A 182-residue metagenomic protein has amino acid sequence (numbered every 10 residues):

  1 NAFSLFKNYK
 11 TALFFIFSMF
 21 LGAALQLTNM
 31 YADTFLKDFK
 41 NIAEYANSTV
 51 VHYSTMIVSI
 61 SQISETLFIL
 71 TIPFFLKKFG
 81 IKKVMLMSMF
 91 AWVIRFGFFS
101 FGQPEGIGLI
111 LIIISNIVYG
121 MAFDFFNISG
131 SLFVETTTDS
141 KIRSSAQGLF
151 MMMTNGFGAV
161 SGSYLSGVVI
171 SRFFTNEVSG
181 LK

Functional and structural regions predicted by a protein language model:
N1-F14, N41-I42: Juxtamembrane intracellular "pre-TM" segments in multi-pass secondary transporters
M19-F20, G108-F125: Hydrophobic core of transmembrane alpha-helices in multi-pass small-molecule transporters, especially MFS/SLC-type
M30-S54: Short amphipathic helix-loop junctions that connect adjacent transmembrane helices in Major Facilitator Superfamily/SLC
V51, T138-M151: Loop-to-transmembrane helix entry/capping segments in MFS-fold secondary transporters and related SLC/MFSD carriers
L67-I81, I170-S171: Helix-to-loop junctions at the C-terminal end of transmembrane segments in multipass secondary transporters
F90-G106: C-terminal ends and interior cores of transmembrane alpha-helices in multi-pass membrane transporters/permeases
F125-D139: Intracellular juxtamembrane helix-capping segments at the cytosolic ends of symmetry-related transmembrane helices
V168-K182: A membrane-interface helix-boundary motif in multi-pass transporters
